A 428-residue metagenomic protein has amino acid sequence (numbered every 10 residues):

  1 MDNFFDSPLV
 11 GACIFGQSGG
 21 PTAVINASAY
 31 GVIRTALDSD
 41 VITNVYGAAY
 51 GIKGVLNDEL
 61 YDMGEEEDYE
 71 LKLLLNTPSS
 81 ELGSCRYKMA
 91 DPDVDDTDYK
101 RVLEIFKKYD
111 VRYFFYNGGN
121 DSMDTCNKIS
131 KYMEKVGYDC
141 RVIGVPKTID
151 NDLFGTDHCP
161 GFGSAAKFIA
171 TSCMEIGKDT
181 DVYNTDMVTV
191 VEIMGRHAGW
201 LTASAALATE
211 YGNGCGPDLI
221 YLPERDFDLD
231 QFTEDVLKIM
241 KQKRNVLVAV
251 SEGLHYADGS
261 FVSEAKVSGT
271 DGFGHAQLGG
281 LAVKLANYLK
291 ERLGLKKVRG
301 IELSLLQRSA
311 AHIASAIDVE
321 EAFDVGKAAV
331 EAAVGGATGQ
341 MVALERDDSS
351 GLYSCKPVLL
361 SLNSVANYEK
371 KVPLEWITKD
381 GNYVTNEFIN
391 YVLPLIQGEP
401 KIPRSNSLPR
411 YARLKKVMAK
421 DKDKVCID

Functional and structural regions predicted by a protein language model:
M1-D6, D58-R112, D121-S122, P160 (+2 more regions): Glycine-rich oxoanion-binding loops at beta->alpha junctions
D2-E59: N-terminal phosphate-binding or glycine-rich loops at protein starts, especially the Walker A/P-loop of NTPases
L9-F15, L74-M89, K147-D157, N184-M187 (+1 more regions): Gly-rich Lys/Arg/Thr-decorated short loops/hinges at beta-loop-alpha junctions or inter-strand turns that position
S18-G20, A48-K53, R86-Y87, G119-N120 (+5 more regions): Short, ordered loop/turn segments at secondary-structure junctions
T22-V32, V55-L56, D98-K100, N120-K128 (+5 more regions): Short glycine/serine/threonine-rich phosphate/pyrophosphate-binding segments that cradle anionic phosphate groups
T43, A48, I105, Y113-G118 (+3 more regions): Accessory alpha-helical/coil subdomains and C-terminal extensions that flank or cap enzyme catalytic cores
F261-D428: C-terminal non-catalytic interaction/assembly regions of soluble proteins
